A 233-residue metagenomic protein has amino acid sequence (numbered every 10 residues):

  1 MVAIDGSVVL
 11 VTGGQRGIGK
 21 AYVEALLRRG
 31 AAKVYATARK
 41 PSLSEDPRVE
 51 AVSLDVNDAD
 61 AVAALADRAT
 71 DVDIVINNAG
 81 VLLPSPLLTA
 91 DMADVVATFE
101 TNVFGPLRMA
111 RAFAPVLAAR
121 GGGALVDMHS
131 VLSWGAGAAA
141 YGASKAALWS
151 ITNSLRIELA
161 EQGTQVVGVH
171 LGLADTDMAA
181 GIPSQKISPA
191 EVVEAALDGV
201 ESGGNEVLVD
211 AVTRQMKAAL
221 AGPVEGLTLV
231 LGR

Functional and structural regions predicted by a protein language model:
Q15-R16: Conserved glycine-rich cofactor-binding loop
P47-D60: Rossmann-fold cofactor-recognition segment
D71-V72, L117-H129, E161-Q165: Active-site loop of short-chain dehydrogenase/reductase
A79-P84: Conserved NAD(P)H cofactor-binding loop of Rossmann-fold oxidoreductase domains
P86-L87, D94-V96: Substrate-binding pocket helix/loop in short-chain dehydrogenase/reductase
A110, S144: Active-site helix of classical SDR
G168, T176, A180-G222: C-terminal helical subdomain
